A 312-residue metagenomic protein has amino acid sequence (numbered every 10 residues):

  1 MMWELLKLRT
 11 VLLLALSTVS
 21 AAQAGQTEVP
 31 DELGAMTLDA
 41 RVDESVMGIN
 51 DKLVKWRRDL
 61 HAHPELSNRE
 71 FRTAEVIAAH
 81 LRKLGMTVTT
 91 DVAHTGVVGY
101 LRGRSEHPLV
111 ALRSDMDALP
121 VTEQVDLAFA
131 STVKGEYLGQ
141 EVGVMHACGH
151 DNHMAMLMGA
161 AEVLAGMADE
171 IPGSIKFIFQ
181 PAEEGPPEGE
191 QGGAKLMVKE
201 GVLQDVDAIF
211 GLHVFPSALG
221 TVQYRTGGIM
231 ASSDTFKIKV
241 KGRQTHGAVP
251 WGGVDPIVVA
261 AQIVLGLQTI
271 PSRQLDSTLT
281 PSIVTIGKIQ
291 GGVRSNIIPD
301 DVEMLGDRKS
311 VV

Functional and structural regions predicted by a protein language model:
M1-L6: N-terminal secretory signal peptides that target proteins for export/translocation
K7-S20: Bacterial N-terminal signal peptides
A21-T27: Boundary at the C-terminal end of the N-terminal hydrophobic targeting segment
E28-H146, N152-K176: Acidic/His- and Gly-rich active-site-bordering loop/insert found across diverse amide/peptide-bond hydrolases
V92-G96, P281, P299-D301: Short Gly/Ser/Thr- and Asp/Glu-enriched loop/turn motifs at secondary-structure junctions
L101, V240-G242, R308: Hydrophobic beta-strand positions in extracellular immunoglobulin-like domains
K134-M145, D151-N152, V163-L164, D169-K288 (+1 more regions): Histidine/acidic-residue-rich, glycine-tolerant segments that coordinate divalent metal ions
V311-V312: Conserved small/polar residues in nucleotide/adenosyl-binding loops
